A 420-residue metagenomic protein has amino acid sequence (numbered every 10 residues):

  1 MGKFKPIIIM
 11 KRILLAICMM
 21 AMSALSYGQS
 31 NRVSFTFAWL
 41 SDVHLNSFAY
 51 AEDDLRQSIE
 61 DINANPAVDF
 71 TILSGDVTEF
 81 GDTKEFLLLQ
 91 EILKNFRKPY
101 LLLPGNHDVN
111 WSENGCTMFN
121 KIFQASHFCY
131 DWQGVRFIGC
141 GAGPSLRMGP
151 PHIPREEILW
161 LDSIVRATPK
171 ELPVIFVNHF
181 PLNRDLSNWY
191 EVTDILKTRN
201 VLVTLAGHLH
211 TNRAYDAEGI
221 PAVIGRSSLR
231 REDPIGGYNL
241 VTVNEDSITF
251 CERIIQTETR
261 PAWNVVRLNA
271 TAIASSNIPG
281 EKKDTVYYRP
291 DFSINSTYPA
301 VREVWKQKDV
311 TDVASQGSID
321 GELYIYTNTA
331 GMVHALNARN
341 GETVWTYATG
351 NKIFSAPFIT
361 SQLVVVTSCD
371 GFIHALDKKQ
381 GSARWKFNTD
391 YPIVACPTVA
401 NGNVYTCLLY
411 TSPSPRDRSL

Functional and structural regions predicted by a protein language model:
L25-L88: N-terminal active-site segment of His-dependent metallophosphoesterases
N31, N244-D312: A short C-terminal boundary segment appended to hydrolase-like catalytic domains
T83-D162, R166-K170, E191-V203, R213-G225 (+2 more regions): Extended active-site neighborhood of metal-dependent phosphoesterases/phosphodiesterases
W305-A330: Beta-strand-rich domains and repeat architectures in extracellular enzymes and scaffolds, especially beta-propellers
G321-E322, S361-Q362, N401-G402: Short coil/turn segments that connect the beta-strands within blades of beta-propeller domains
N337-N340, D377-Q380: Short loop/turn segments that connect beta-strands within beta-propeller blades
Y410-D417: Conserved small/polar residues in nucleotide/adenosyl-binding loops
